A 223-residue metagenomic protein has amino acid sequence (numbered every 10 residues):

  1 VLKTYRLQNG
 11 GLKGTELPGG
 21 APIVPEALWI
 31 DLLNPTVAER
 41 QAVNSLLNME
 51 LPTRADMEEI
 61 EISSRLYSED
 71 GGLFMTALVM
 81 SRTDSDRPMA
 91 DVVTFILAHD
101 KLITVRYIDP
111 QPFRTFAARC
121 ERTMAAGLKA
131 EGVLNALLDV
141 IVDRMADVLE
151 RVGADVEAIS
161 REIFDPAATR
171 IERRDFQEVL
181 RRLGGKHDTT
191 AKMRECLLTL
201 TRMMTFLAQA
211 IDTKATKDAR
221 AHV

Functional and structural regions predicted by a protein language model:
V1-H222: Peripheral, non-transmembrane regulatory/ligand-interaction domains of membrane transport proteins
